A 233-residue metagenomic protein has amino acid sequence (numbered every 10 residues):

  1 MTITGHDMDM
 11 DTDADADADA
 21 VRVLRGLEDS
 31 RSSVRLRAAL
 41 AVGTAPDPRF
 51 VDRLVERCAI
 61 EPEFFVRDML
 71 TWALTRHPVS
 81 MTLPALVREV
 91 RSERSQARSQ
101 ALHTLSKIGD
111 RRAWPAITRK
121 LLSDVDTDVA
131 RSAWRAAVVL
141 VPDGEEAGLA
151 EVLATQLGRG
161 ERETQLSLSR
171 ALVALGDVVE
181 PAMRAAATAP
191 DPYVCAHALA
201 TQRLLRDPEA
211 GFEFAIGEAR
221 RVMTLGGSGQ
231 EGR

Functional and structural regions predicted by a protein language model:
G5-G26, A45-I60, V79-R91, D110-S123 (+3 more regions): Amphipathic alpha-helical scaffolding segments comprising HEAT/armadillo-like alpha-solenoid repeats
S30-R31, P62-E63, E93-S95, V125-D126 (+2 more regions): Short inter-helical turns and helix N-cap capping residues of alpha-solenoid HEAT/ARM repeat scaffolds
S33-A41, E56, F64-R76, Q100-H103: Non-membrane alpha-helical segments in proteins
A38, L70, A101, A133 (+2 more regions): Conserved hydrophobic register position within alpha-solenoid helical repeats
S95, H103-L105, R119, T127 (+1 more regions): Alpha-helical adaptor scaffolds
R184-R233: Eukaryotic acidic, Ser/Thr-rich intrinsically disordered low-complexity regions
